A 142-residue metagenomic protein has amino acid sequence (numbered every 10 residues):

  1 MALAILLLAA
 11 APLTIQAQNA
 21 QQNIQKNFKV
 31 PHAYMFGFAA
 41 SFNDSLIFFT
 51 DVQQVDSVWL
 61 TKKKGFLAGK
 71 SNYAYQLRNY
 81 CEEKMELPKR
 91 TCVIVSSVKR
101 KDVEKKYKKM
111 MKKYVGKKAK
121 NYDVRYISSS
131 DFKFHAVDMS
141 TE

Functional and structural regions predicted by a protein language model:
M1-Q21: Bacterial Sec-dependent N-terminal signal peptides
Q18-I24, R78-E83, M110-K112: Intrinsically disordered, low-complexity boundary segments flanking structured domains
Q18-S71: N-terminal secretory signal peptides
S41, R100, I127-S129: Generic structural motif
K62-K89: Short, glycine- and small/hydrophobic-rich beta-strand elements in well-ordered beta-sheets
A74, R78, R100, E104-M111: Extracytoplasmic/secreted envelope proteins and their assembly/folding machinery, especially bacterial periplasmic
P88-K101: A short, exposed loop/beta-hairpin motif centered on an aromatic-Gly-Thr core
K109, K113-E142: C-terminal partner/receptor-binding element of secreted or periplasmic proteins
